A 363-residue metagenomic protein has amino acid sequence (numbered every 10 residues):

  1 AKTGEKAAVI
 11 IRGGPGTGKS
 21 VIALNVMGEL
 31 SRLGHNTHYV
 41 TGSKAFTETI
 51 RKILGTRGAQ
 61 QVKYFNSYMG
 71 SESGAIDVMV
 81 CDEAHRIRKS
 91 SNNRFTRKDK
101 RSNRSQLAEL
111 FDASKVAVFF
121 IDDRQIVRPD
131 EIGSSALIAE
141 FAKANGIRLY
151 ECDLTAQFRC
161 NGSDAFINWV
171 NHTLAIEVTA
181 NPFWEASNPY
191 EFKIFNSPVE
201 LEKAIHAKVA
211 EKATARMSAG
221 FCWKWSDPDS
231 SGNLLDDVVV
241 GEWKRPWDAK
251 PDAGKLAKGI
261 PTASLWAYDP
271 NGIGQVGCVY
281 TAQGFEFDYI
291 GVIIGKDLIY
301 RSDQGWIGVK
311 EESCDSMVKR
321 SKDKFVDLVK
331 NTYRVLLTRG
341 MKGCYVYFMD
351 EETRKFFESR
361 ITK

Functional and structural regions predicted by a protein language model:
A1-A8: Phosphate-binding P-loop
I11: Hydrophobic anchor at the beta1->P-loop junction of P-loop NTPases
G14, G42: P-loop (Walker A) phosphate-binding loop of NTP-binding proteins
K19: Conserved lysine of the Walker
A23, V127-G133, N145-Y300, Q304: Conserved helicase/translocase motor-coupling segment
I53-D112, G274-G277, T332: Conserved RecA-like ASCE ATPase "motif II neighborhood" in helicase/translocase motors
V80-D153: Signature of the SF2 helicase/ATPase Hel1-core->accessory helical subdomain module
V116-V118, P270-K363: C-terminal accessory regions
